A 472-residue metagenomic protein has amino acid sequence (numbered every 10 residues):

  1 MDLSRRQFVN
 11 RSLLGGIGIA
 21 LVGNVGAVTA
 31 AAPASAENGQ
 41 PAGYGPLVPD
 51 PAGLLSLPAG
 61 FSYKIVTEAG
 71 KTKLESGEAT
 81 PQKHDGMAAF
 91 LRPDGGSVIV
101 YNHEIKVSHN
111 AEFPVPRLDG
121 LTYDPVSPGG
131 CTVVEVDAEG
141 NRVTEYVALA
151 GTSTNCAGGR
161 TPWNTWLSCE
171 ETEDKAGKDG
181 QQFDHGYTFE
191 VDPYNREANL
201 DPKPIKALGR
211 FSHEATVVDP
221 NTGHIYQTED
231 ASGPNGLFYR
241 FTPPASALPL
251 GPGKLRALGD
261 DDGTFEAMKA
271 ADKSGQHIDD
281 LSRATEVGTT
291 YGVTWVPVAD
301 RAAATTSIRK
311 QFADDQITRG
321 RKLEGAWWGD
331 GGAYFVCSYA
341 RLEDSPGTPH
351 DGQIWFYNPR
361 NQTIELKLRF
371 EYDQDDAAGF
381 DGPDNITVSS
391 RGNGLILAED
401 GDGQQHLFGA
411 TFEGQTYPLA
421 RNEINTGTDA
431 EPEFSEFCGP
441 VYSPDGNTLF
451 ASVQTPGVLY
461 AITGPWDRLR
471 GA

Functional and structural regions predicted by a protein language model:
M1-Q7: N-terminal secretory signal peptides
Q7-A30: N-terminal export signals
G23-A59, Y63: C-terminal segment of N-terminal export signals and the immediately downstream linker at the start of the mature
P128-D137, F183-N195, R240-P243, D351-P359 (+1 more regions): Beta-propeller blade signature
A271-L366: Beta-propeller domains
G332, V336-Y339, D376-Q415: Loop/turn-rich, solvent-exposed surfaces of beta-rich toroidal or solenoidal domains
R369-D384, G414-Y442: Conserved blade-ending motifs and adjacent loop-strand segments that build the rim/top face of beta-propeller domains
V441-A472: Blade-level signature of beta-propeller repeat domains, shared across WD40, Kelch, NHL, RCC1 and BNR/Asp-box propellers
